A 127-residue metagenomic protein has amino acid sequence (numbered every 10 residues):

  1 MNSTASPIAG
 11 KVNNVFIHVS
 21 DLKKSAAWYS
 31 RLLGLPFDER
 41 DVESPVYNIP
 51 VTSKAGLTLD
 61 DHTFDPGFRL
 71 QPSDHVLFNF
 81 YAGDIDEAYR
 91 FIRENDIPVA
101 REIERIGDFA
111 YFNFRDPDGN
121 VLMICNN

Functional and structural regions predicted by a protein language model:
M1-N13, L35-F80, Y89-R115, N126-N127: Vicinal oxygen chelate
S25-S30, I92, G119: Conserved active-site tyrosine of GNAT-family acetyltransferases
V121-I124: Short glycine-/small-residue motifs
